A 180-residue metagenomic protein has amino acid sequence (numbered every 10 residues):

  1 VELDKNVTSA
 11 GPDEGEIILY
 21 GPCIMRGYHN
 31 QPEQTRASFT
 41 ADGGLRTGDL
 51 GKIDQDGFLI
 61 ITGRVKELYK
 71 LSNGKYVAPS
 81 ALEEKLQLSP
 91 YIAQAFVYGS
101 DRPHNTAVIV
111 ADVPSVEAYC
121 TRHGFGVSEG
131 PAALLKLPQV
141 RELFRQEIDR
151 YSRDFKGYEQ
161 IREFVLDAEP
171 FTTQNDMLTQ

Functional and structural regions predicted by a protein language model:
V1-D13, P22, P103-H104, A111-F125 (+2 more regions): Conserved adenylate-forming
E2-D4, L50, Q55, S89-S115: C-terminal boundary motif of the adenylate-forming
N6-G11, E16-L71: Conserved ATP-binding/catalytic segment of the ANL
I24, F58-Q87, V116-P138, Y158-E159: Adenylate-forming
D42, S89, F155: Acidic-histidine catalytic/liganding microenvironments
R64, S100-H104, E159-I161, L166: Short Gly/Ser/Thr- and Asp/Glu-enriched loop/turn motifs at secondary-structure junctions
E67-Y69, A107-I109, E129, A168-M177: Short, hydrophobic beta-strand segments
Q94, R145-Q180: Conserved C-terminal "lid"/linker of ANL adenylate-forming enzymes
